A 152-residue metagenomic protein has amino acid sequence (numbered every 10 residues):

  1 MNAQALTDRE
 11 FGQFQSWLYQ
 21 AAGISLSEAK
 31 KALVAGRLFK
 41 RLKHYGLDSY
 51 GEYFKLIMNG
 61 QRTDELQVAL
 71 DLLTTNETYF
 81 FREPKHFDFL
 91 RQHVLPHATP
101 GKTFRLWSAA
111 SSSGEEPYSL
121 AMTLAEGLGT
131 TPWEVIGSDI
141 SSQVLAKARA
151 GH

Functional and structural regions predicted by a protein language model:
M1-W107: Conserved AdoMet
K102-H152: Class I S-adenosyl-L-methionine-dependent methyltransferase module
